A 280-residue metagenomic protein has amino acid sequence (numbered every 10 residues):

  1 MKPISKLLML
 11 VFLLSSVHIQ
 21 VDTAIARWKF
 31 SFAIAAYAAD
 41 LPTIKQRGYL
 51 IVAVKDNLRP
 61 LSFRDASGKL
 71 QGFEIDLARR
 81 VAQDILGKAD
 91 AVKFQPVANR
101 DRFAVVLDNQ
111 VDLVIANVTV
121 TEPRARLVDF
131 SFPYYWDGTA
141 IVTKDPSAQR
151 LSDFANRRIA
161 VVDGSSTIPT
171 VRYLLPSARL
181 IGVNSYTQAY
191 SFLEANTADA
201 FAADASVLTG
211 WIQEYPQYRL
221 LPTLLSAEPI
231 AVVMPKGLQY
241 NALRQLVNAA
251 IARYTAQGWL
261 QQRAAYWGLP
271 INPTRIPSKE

Functional and structural regions predicted by a protein language model:
Y37-I115: Extracytoplasmic small-molecule ligand-binding "clamshell" domains of the periplasmic binding protein/Venus flytrap
Y49-V54, Q71, L151-S165: Short loop->beta-strand "edge-of-pocket" segments that line small-molecule binding or catalytic clefts across diverse
L50-I51, A89-D90, D108-A116, R158 (+3 more regions): Alpha-to-beta junction loops
D56, Y135-D145, Q188, A205 (+2 more regions): Periplasmic-binding protein-like
A66-S67, R79-D90, T167-N184, I212-Q213 (+2 more regions): Ligand-binding cleft/hinge of the Venus flytrap
D76-I85, S147, R157-R158, S165-S166 (+2 more regions): Extended ligand-binding regions for polar small-molecule ligands
R79, Q83, G87, A91-D153 (+1 more regions): Acidic, polar ligand-binding/catalytic clefts
D101, N117-L127, T170-Y173, T187 (+1 more regions): A ligand-binding cleft/hinge motif common to bilobed small-molecule-binding domains
